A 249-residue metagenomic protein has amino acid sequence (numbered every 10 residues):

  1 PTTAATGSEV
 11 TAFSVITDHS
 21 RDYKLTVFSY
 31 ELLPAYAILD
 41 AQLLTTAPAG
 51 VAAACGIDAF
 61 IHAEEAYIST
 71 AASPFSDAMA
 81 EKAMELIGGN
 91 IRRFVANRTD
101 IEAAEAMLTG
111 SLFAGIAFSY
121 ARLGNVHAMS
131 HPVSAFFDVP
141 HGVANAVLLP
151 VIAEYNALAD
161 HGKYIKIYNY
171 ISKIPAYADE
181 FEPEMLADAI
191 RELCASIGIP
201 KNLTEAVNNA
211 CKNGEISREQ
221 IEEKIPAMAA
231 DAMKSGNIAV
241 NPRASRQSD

Functional and structural regions predicted by a protein language model:
T2-P74, K163-K166, Y170: A glycine/threonine-rich phosphate-anchoring loop and its flanking beta-alpha core in nucleotide/phosphate-binding
L25, S29, A49-I57, S73-E81 (+5 more regions): Amphipathic, non-membrane alpha-helical segments in soluble helical-bundle scaffolds
T46-P48, A117, V240-N241: A generic structural signal for short coil/turn motifs at secondary-structure boundaries
A66-E192: Active-site segments that bind and position negatively charged phosphate/pyrophosphate groups
I174-D249: C-terminal charged capping/lid subdomain of soluble metabolic enzymes
